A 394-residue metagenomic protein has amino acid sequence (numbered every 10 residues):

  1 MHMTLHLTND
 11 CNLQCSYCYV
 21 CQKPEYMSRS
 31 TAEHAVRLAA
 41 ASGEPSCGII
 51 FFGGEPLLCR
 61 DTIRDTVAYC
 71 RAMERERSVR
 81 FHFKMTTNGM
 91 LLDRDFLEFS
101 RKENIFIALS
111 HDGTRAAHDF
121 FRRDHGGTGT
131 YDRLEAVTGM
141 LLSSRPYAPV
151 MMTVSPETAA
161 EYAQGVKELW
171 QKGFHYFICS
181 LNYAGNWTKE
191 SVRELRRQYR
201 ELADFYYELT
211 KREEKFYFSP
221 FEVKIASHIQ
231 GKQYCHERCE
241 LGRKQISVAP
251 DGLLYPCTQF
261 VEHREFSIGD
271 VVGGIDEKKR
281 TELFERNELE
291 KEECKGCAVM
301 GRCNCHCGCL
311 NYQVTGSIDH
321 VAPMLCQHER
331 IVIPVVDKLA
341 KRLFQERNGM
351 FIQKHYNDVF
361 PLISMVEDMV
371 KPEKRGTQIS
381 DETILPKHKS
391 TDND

Functional and structural regions predicted by a protein language model:
H2-S30: Canonical Radical SAM [4Fe-4S] cluster-binding loop centered on the CxxxCxxC motif and its immediate flanking residues
L7-Q14, E55-L58, C294-G296, M300-C303: Cysteine-centered iron-sulfur cluster-binding motifs in ferredoxin-type domains/subunits of redox enzymes
T8, Q22-E25, P56-L57, M90 (+1 more regions): Short strand->helix junction
R37, A41-F52, C59-A184: Radical SAM/AdoMet-radical enzyme domain recognition
F121-D132, G139-Q245, D251, V261-S267: Radical SAM enzyme [4Fe-4S]-AdoMet core and its adjacent flexible, acidic and glycine-rich loops/tails across
V261-D394: Flexible mid-to-C-terminal extensions adjoining Fe-S/redox cofactors in radical SAM and related proteins
